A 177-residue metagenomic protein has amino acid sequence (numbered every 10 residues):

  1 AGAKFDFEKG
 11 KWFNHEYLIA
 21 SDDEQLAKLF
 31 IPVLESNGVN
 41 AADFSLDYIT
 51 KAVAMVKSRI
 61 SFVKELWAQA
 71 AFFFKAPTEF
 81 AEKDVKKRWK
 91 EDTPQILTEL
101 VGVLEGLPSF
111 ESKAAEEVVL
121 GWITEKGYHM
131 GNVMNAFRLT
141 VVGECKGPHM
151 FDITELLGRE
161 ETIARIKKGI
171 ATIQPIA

Functional and structural regions predicted by a protein language model:
A1-D6, D43-I49, T124-N132, C145: Structural motif
A1-F13, S58-S61, Y128, L139-E144: Core structural elements
A1-N37: Polar, glycine-rich mid-to-C-terminal structural blocks that act as macromolecule-binding/assembly scaffolds
F7-K11, E24, T50, A54 (+4 more regions): Non-catalytic, well-ordered alpha-helical scaffold segments
F13-E16, L29-V33, R59, V103 (+4 more regions): Generic, well-ordered alpha-helical scaffold segments in large soluble proteins
D23-K126: Small-residue-rich helix-loop
E35-S45, A164-A177: Short, intrinsically disordered, low-complexity segments enriched in Ser/Thr and Pro
S112-P175: Charged substrate- and nucleic-acid-binding regions of tRNA-handling and nucleotidyl-transfer enzymes, centered on
